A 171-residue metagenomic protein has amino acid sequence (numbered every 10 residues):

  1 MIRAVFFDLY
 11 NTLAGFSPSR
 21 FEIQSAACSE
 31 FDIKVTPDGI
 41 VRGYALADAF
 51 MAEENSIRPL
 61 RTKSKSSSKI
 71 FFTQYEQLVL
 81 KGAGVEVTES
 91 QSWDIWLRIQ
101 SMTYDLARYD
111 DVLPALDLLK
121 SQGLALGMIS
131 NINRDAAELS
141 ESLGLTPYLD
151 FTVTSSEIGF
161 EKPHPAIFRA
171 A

Functional and structural regions predicted by a protein language model:
I2-D110, Q122: N-terminal helical cap/lid subdomain that shapes the substrate entry/recognition surface in HAD-like hydrolases
L13-A14, A136, E161: Catalytic P-loop NTPase motifs of RecA-like helicase/translocase cores
E22, A137-E138, R169: Alpha-helical elements of the RecA-like P-loop NTPase motor core of helicases
V41, P147-I158: A short, structured active-site edge motif that brings together acidic residues
S90-L143, V153-S155: Substrate-recognition element of Asp-dependent hydrolases with the DxDx(T/V) motif
G144-P147, A170: Short, hinge-like loop/turn segments at secondary-structure boundaries
F151, E161-A171: Conserved Lys-Pro-Asp/Glu-containing loop-to-beta segment of HAD-superfamily phosphomonoesterases, centered on
